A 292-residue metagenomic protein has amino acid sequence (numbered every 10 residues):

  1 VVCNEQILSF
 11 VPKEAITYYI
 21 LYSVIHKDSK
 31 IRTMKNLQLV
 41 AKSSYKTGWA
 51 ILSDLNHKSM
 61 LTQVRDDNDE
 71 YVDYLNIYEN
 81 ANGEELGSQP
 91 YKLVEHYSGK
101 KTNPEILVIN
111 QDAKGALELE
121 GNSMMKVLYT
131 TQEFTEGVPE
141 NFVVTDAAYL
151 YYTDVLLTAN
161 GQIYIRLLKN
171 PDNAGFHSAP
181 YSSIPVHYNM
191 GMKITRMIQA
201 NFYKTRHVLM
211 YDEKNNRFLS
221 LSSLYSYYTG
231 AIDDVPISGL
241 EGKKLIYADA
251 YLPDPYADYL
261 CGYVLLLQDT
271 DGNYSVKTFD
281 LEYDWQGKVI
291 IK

Functional and structural regions predicted by a protein language model:
V1-Y45: Beta-strand-enriched, solvent-exposed domains that form extended recognition/catalytic surfaces
L21, M60, E105: Conserved beta-strand and immediately adjacent loop positions that scaffold enzyme active sites
V40-D67: An edge-strand/N-cap motif at the start of beta-rich repeat modules
N56-K58, D69, K114, Q162-I163: Surface-exposed, flexible loop/turn segments at secondary-structure boundaries
T62-G87: Short, flexible N-terminal segments of the mature chain
I77-A81, K100-K292: Preference for solvent-exposed, low-hydrophobicity sequence contexts
K92-E95: Conserved beta-strand position repeated once per blade in WD40 beta-propeller domains
